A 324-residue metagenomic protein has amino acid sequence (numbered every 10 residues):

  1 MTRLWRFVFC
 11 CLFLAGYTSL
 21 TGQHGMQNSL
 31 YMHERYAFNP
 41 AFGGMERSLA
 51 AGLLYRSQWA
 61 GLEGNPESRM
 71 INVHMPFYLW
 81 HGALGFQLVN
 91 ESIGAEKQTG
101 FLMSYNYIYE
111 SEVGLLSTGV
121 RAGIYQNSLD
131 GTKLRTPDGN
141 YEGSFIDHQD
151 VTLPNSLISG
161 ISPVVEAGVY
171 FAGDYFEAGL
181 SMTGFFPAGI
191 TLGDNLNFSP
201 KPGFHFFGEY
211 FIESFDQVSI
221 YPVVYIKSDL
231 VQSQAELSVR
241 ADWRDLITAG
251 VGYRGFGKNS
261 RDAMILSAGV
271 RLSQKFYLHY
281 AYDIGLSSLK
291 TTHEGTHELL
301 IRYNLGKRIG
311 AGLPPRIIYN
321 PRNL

Functional and structural regions predicted by a protein language model:
M1-F9: Bacterial N-terminal signal peptides that target proteins for export
V8-G16: Bacterial N-terminal signal peptides
G16-Q23: Bacterial Sec-dependent signal peptides at the C-terminal "C-region" and cleavage site
Q23-L324: Subset of outer-membrane beta-barrel
